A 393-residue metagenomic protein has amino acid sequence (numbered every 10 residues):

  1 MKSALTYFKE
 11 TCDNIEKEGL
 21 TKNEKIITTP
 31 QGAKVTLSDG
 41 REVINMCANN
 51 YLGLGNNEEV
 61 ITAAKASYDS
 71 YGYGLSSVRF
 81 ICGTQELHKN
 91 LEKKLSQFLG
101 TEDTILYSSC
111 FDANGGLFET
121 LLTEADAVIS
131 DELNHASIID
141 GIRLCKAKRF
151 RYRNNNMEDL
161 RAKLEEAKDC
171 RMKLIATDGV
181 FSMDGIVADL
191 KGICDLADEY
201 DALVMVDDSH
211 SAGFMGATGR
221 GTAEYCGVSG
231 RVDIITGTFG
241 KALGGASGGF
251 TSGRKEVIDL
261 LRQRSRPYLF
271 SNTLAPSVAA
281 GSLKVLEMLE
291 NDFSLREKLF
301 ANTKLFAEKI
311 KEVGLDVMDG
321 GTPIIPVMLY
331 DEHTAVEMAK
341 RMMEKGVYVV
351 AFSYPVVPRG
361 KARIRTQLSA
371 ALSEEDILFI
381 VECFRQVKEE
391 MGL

Functional and structural regions predicted by a protein language model:
K9-Y71, A202: N-terminal "arm"/small-domain region of PLP-dependent enzymes with the aminotransferase-like
N50, F150-V206: Active-site phosphate-binding strand-loop segment of PLP-dependent enzymes
E58, T62-A66, S70, K93 (+2 more regions): PLP-dependent enzyme catalytic core of the Aspartate aminotransferase-like
V78-T84, E92-G116: Short loop-beta-helix segment that forms the pyridoxal 5′-phosphate
L117-A136: Conserved PLP-anchoring active-site segment centered on the Schiff-base-forming lysine
Y200-L203, H210, M215-G321: Active-site C-terminal subdomain of aminotransferase-like
E297-F306, K311-G346, V356, K361 (+1 more regions): Conserved PLP-binding catalytic core of the aspartate aminotransferase-like
